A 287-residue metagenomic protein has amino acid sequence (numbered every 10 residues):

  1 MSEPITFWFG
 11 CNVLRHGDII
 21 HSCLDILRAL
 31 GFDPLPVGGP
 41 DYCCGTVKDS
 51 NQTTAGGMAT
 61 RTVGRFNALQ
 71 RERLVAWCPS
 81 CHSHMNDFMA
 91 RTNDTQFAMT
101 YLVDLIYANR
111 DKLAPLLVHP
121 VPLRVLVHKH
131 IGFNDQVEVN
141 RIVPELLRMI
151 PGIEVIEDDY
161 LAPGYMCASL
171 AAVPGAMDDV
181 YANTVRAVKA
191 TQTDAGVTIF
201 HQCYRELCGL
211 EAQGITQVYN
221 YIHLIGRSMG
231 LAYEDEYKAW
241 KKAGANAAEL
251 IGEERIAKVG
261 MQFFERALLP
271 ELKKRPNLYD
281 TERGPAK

Functional and structural regions predicted by a protein language model:
M1-K287: Iron-sulfur cluster-binding electron-transfer modules in prokaryotic oxidoreductases
